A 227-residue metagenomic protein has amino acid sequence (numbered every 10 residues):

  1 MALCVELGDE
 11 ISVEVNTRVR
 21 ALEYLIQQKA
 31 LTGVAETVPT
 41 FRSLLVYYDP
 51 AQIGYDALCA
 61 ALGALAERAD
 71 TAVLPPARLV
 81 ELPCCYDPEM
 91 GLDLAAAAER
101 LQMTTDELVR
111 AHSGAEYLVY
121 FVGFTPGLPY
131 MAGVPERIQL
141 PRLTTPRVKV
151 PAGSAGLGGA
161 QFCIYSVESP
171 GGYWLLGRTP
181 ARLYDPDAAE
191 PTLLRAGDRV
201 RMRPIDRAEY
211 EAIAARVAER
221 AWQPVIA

Functional and structural regions predicted by a protein language model:
M1-A227: Glycine-rich active-site loops that engage anionic ligands at enzyme catalytic sites
